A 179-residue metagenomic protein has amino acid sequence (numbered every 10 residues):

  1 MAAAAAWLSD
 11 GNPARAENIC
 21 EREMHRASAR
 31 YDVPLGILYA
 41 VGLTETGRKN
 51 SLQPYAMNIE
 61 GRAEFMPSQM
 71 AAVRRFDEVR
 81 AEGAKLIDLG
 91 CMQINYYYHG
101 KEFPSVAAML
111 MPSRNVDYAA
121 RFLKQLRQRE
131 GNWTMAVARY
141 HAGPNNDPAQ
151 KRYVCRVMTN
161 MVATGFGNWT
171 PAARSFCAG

Functional and structural regions predicted by a protein language model:
M1-A16: Gram-negative bacterial Sec-dependent N-terminal signal peptides
N12-G179: Catalytic glycan-binding domains that act on GlcNAc-containing polysaccharides
